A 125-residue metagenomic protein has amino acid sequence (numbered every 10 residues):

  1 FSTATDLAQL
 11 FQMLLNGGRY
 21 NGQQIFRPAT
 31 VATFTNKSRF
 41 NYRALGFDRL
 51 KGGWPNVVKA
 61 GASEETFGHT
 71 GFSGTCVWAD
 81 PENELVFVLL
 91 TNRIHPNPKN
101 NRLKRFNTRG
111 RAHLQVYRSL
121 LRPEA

Functional and structural regions predicted by a protein language model:
F1-A125: Catalytic loop of the DD-peptidase/beta-lactamase superfamily, centered on the K-T-G motif and neighboring
